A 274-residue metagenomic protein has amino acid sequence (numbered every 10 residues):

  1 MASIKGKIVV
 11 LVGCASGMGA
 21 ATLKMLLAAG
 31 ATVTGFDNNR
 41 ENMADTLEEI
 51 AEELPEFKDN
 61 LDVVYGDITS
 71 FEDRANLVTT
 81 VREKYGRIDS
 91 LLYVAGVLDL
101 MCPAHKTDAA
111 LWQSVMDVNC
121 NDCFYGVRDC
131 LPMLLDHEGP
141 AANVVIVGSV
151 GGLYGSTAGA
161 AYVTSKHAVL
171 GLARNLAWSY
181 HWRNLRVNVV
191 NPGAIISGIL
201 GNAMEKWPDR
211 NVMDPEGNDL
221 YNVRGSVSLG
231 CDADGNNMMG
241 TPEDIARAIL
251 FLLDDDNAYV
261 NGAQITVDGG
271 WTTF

Functional and structural regions predicted by a protein language model:
A31-D45: Conserved glycine-rich Rossmann-like NAD(P)H-binding loop of the short-chain dehydrogenase/reductase
C102-A104, D108-S114: Substrate-binding pocket helix/loop in short-chain dehydrogenase/reductase
V127, S165, A173: Active-site helix of classical SDR
P132, W178-S179, A258: Alpha-helical segment proximal to the catalytic Tyr-Lys
S149: Residue(s) in the substrate-gating loop at a strand-loop-helix junction that position the organic substrate next
H181, R186, V260-G262: Short, small/polar-rich loop/turn modules that mediate ligand/substrate recognition or access, typified
M238-V267, T272: C-terminal substrate-recognition "lid" of short-chain dehydrogenase/reductases
